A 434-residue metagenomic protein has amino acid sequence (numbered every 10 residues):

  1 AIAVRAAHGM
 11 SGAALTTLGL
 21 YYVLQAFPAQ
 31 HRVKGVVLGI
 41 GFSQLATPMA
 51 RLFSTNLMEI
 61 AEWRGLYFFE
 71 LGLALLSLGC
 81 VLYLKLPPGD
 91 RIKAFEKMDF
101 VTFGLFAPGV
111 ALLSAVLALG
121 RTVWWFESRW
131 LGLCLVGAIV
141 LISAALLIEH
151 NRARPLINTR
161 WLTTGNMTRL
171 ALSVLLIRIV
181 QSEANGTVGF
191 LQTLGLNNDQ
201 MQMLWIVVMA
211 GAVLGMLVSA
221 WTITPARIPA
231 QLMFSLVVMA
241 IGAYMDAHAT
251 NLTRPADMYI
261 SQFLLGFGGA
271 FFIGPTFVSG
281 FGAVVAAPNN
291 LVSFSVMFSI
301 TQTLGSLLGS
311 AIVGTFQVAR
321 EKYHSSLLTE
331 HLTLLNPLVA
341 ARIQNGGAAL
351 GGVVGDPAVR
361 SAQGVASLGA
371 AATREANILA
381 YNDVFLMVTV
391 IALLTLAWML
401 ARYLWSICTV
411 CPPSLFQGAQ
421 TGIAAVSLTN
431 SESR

Functional and structural regions predicted by a protein language model:
A1-V101: Helix-loop-helix hairpins in multi-pass membrane proteins, especially solute transporters
A13, Q44-M49, A107, V213-L214 (+2 more regions): Hydrophobic/small/kink-forming positions within alpha-helical transmembrane segments of polytopic membrane proteins
Q25-P28, T55-E62, A118, V123 (+4 more regions): Membrane-helix boundary and inter-helical linker elements of multi-pass secondary transporters
G35, L66-F69, L133, M201 (+3 more regions): Alpha-helical transmembrane segments of multi-pass secondary-active solute transporters
A46-M58, E62, L117, V188 (+3 more regions): Small-residue (Gly/Pro/Ala) motifs that create kinks and tight helix-helix packing interfaces
T55-I177: Hydrophobic transmembrane-helix bundles of small-molecule transporters
R154-E321: 12-transmembrane solute porter fold
M297-R434: Hydrophobic transmembrane architecture of multi-pass small-molecule transporters
